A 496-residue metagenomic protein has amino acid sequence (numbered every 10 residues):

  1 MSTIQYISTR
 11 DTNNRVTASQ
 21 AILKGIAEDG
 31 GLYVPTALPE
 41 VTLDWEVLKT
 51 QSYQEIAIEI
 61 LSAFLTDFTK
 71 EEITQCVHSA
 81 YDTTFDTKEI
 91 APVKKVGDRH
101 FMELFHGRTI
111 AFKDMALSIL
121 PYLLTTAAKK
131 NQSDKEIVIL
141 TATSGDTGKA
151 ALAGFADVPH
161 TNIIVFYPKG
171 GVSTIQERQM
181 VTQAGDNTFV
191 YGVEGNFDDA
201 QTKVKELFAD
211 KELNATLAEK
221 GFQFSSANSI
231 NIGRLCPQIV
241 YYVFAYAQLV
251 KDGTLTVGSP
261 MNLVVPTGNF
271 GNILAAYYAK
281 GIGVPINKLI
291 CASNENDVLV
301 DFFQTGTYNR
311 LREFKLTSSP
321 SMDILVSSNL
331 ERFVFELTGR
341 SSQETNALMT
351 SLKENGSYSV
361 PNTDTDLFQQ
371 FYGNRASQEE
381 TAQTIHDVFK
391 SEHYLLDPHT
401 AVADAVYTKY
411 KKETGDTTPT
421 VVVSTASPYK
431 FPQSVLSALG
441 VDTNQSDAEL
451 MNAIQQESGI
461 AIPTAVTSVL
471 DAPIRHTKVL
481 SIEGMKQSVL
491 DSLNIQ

Functional and structural regions predicted by a protein language model:
M1-Q496: PLP-dependent amino-acid enzyme catalytic core
